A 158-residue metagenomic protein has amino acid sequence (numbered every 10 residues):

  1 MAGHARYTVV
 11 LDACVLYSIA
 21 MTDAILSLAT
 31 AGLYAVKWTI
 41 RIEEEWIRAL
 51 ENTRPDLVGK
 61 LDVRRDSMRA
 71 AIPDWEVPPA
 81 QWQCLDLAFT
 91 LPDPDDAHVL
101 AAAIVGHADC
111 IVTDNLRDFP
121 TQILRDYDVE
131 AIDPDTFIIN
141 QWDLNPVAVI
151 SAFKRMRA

Functional and structural regions predicted by a protein language model:
M1-Y7: Intrinsically disordered, low-complexity and often Lys/Arg-enriched segments
T8, I19-R54: PIN/NYN-family metal-dependent endoribonuclease catalytic core
T8-C14: Asp-based phosphoryl-transfer active-site loop
K37-Q81, M156-A158: PIN-domain endoribonuclease scaffold, especially VapC-family toxins
P73-C110: Active-site neighborhoods of divalent-metal-dependent phosphate/nucleic-acid chemistry enzymes
D96-E130: Acidic, metal-binding active-site segment of PIN/NYN-like and related structure-specific nucleases
L116-A158: Acidic, PIN/NYN-like endoribonuclease modules and their adjacent C-terminal/linker elements
